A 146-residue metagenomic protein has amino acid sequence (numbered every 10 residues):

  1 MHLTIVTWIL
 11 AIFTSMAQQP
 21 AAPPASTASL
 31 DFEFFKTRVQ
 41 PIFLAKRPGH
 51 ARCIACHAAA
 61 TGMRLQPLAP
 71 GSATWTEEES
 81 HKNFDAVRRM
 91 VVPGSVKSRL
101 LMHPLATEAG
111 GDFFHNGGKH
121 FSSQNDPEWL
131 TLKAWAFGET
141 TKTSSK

Functional and structural regions predicted by a protein language model:
H2-S15: Bacterial N-terminal signal peptides
T14-K146: Aromatic- and Gly/Pro-enriched helix-to-coil junctions and flexible linker segments
